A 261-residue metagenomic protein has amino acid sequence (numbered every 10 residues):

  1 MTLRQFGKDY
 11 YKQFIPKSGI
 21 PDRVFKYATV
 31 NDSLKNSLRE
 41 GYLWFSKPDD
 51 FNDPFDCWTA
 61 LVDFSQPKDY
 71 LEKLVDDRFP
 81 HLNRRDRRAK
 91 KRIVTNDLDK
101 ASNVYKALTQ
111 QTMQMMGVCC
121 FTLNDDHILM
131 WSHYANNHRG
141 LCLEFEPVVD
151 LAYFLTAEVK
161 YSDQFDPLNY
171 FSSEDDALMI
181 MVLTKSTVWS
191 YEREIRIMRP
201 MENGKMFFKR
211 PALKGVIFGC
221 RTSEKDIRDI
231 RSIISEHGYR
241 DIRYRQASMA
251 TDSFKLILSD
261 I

Functional and structural regions predicted by a protein language model:
M1-I261: Partner-binding and oligomerization surfaces adjacent to conserved cores of proteins that assemble macromolecular
